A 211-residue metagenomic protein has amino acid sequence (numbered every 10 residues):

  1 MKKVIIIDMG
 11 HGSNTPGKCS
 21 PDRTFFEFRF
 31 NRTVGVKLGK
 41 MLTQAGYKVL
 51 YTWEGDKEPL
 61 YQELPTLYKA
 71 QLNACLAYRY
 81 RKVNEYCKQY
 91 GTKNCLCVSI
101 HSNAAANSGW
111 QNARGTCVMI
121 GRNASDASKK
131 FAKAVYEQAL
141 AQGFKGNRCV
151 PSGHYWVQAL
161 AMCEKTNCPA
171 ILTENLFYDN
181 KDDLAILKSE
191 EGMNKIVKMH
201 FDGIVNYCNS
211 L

Functional and structural regions predicted by a protein language model:
K2-I6, H11-T116, R122, D126: Catalytic-core regions of hydrolytic enzymes
K3-D8, P16-C19, Q89, S99 (+2 more regions): Active-site-adjacent mobile loop/cap segments within catalytic or ligand-binding domains
E27, N31, S128, A132 (+1 more regions): Short, charged, low-complexity patches
L42, C87, V135, A139-G143 (+2 more regions): Hydrophobic, Leu/Ile/Phe/Ala-enriched alpha-helical segments that form helix-helix packing faces
A127-H154: Active-site-adjacent substrate-binding region of metalloamidase/peptidase-like peptide-processing proteins
